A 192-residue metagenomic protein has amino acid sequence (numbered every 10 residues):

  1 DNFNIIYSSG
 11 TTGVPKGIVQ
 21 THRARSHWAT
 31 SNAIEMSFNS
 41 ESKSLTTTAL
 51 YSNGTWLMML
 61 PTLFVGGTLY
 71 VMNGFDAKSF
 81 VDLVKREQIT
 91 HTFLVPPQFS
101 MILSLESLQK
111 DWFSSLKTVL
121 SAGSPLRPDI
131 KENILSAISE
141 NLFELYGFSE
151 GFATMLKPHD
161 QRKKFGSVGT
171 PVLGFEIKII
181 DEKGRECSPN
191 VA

Functional and structural regions predicted by a protein language model:
D1-Y7, V14, S37-K43, G151: Conserved pre-ATP/AMP-binding loop-to-beta segment of ANL
F3, K43-L45, Y51, L120: Short, well-ordered beta-strand segments
F3-H27: Conserved AMP-binding A3 loop
K16-V19, T46, T68-G74, F143: Short beta-strand->loop structural element characteristic of the AMP-binding/adenylate-forming
S26-K43, Y51-H91, L105: Conserved AMP-binding/adenylation subdomain of ANL enzymes
F64, I89-L94, L103-K163, E176: Gly/Ser/Thr-rich phosphate-binding loop
G166-V172, E186: Short Gly/Pro-enriched turn/cap motifs at secondary-structure boundaries
K178-A192: Conserved beta-loop-beta connector loops within the AMP-binding
